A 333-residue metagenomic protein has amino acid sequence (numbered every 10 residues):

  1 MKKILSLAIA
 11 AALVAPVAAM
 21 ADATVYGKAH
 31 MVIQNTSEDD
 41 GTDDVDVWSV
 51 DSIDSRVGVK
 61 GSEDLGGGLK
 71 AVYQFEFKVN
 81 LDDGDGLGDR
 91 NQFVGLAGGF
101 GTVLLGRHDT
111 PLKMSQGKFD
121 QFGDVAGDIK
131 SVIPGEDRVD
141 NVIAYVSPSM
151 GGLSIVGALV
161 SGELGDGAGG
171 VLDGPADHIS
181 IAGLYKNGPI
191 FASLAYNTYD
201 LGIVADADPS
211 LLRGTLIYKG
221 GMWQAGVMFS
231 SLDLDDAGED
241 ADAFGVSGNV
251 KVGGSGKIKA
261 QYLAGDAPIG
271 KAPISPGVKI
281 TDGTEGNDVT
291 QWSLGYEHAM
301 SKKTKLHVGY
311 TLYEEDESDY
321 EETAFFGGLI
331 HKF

Functional and structural regions predicted by a protein language model:
M1-F333: Outer-membrane beta-barrel proteins
